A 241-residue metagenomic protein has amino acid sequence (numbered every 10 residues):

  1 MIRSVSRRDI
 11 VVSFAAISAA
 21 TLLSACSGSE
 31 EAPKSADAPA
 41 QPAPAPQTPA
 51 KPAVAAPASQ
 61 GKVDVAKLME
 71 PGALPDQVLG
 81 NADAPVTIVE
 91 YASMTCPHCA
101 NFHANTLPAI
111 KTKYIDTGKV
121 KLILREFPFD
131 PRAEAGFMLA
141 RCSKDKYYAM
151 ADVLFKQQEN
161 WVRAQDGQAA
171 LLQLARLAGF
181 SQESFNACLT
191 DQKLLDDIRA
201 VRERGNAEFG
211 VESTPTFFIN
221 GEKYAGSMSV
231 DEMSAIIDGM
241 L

Functional and structural regions predicted by a protein language model:
I2, V12-S13, T21-F127: Extracytoplasmic thiol/disulfide redox context detector
I2-D9, S27-P57, Q173-L241: C-terminal cap of thioredoxin/glutaredoxin-like
A16: Aromatic- and Gly/Pro-rich donor/ligand-binding loops that form nucleotide- or phosphate-bearing donor binding pockets
T21-L22, W161, L194-D196: A short hydrophobic/aromatic micro-motif that marks alpha-helical segments and, especially, helix-coil
A73-L74, K156, I219: Residue-level signal for pocket-adjacent positions within structured domains
P85-V86, F137, E212: Structural motif
A92-M94, A100-R176: Structural alpha/beta surface segment adjacent to cysteine/selenocysteine redox centers across thiol/disulfide enzymes
